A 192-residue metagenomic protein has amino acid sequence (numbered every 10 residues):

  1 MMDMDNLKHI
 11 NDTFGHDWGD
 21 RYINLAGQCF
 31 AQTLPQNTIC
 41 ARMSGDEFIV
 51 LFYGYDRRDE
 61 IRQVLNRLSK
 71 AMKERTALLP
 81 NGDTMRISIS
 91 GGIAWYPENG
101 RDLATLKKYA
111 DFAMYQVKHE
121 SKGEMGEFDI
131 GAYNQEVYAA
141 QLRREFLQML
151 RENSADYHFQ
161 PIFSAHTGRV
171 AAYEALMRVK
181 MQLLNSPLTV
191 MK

Functional and structural regions predicted by a protein language model:
M1-D3, C40, Y157-H158, E174: Active-site-flanking beta-strand signature of metal-NTP-handling nucleotidyl enzymes and homologous cyclase-like
M2, T13, C29-I39, R58 (+3 more regions): Nucleotide second-messenger and two-component phosphorelay signaling modules
D5-P35, A41-G45, I49-V50, R58-N66 (+3 more regions): Conserved long alpha-helical elements within nucleotide-processing catalytic cores of c-di-GMP signaling and class III
H16, R62, N66, N81 (+1 more regions): Catalytic-core segments of nucleotide cyclases and related cyclic-nucleotide turnover enzymes
A41-M43, M72-I89, K118: Catalytic core regions of nucleotide second-messenger enzymes
L51-I61, L79-T84, S88-L106, G131-N134 (+3 more regions): Catalytic strand-loop-helix junctions within cyclic-nucleotide turnover domains
P97, F112, Q116-F159, H166-R169 (+1 more regions): C-di-GMP signaling machinery
